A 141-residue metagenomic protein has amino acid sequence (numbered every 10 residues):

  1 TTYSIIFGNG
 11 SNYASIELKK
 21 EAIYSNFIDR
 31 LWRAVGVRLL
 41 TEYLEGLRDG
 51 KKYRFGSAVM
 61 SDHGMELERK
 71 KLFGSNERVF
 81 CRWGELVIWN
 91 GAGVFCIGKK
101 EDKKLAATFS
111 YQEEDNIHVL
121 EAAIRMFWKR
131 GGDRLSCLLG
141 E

Functional and structural regions predicted by a protein language model:
T1-G56, R78, G84-E141: Acidic, Ser/Thr- and proline-rich intrinsically disordered linker/docking segments of eukaryotic scaffolds
F55-M60, M65-L67: Polybasic phosphoinositide-binding surfaces of eukaryotic membrane-targeting domains
G64-F80: Short aromatic-glycine motifs in intrinsically disordered, low-complexity regions
